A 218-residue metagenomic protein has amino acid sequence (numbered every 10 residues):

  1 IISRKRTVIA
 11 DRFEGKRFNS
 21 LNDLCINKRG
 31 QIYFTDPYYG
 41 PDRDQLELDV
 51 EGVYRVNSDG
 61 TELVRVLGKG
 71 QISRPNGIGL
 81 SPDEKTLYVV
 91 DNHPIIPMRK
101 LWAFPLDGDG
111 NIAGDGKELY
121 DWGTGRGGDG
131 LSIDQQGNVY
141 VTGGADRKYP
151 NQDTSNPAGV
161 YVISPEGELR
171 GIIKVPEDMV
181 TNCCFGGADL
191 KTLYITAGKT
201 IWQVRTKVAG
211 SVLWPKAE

Functional and structural regions predicted by a protein language model:
I2-R17, G52-R74, P105-G123, G159-P176: Blade-edge beta-strand/turn elements of extracellular beta-propeller and related beta-sheet repeat scaffolds
K5, R12-F13, G30, D36-Y38 (+4 more regions): Short, flexible active-site-adjacent loop segments at beta-strand->alpha-helix junctions, enriched in small/polar
E14-I32, E47-G52, L63-R65, K69-L87 (+4 more regions): Beta-rich, blade/repeat-based domains predominating in secreted/periplasmic proteins but also intracellular
F34-D49, V90-H93, V141-S155, V204-K207: Short, conserved, GDST-rich strand-edge loop motifs in beta-rich repeat architectures
I95-L106, A113-L169: Loop/turn-rich, solvent-exposed surfaces of beta-rich toroidal or solenoidal domains
A103-N111, R205-P215: Short loop/turn segments immediately following beta-strands, especially the blade-tip and inter-blade linker loops
E177-V180, G187-L190, A197-W202, K207-A209: A short, acidic, flexible beta-alpha connecting loop/helix-capping segment that sits on the rim of active
T181, W214-E218: Histidine-/acidic-rich catalytic cores in large beta-rich domains
